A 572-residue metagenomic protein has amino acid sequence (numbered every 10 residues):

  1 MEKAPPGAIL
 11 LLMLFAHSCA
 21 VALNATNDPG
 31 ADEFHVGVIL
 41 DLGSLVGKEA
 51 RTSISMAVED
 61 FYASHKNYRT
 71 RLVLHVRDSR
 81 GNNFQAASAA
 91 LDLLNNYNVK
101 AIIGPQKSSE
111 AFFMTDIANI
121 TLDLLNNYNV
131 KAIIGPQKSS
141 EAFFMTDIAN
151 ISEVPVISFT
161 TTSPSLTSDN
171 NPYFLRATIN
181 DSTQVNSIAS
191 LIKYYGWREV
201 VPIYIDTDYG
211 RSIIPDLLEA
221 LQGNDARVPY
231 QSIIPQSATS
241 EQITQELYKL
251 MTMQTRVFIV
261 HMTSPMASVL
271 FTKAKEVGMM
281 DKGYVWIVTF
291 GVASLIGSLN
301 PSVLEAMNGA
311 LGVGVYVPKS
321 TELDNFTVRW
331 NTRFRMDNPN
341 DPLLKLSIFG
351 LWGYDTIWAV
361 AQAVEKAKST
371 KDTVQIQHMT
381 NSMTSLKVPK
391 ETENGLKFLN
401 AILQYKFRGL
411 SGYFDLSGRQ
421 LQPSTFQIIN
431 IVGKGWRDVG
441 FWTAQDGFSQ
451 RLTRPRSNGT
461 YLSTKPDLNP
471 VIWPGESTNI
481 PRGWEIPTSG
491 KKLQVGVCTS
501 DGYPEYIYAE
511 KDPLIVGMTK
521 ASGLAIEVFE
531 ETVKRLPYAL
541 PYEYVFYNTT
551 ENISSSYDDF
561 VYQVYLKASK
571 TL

Functional and structural regions predicted by a protein language model:
M1-K520, L524-Y547, S554, D558-K567: Extracytosolic ligand-binding ectodomains
